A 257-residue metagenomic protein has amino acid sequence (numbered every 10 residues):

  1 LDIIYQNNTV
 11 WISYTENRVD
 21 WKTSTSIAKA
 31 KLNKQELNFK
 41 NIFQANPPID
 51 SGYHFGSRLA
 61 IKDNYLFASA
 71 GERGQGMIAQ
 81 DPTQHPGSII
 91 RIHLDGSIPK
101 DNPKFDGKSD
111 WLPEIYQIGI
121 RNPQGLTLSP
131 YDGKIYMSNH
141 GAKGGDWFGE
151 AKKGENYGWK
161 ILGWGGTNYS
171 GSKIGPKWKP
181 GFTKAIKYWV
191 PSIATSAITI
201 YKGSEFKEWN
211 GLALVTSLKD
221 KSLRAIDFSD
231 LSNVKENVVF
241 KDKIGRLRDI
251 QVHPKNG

Functional and structural regions predicted by a protein language model:
L1, P47-G56, P113-I118, G245-R246: Short glycine-/Asp-/Thr-/Trp-enriched loop segments that recur within the blades of beta-propeller repeat domains
L1-V10: Blade-loop segments of beta-propeller domains
I4, R58-A60, T127, T199 (+1 more regions): Conserved beta-strand position repeated across blades of beta-propeller domains
W11-S13, F67, Y136, L214: Structural core positions within WD40/WD-like beta-propeller blades
W21-I61: Asp-box/WD-like beta-propeller blade repeats and closely related beta-sheet repeat scaffolds
I42-P47, K104, V239-D242: Short loop/turn motifs that cap or connect beta-strands within the blades of beta-propeller-type repeat domains
F55-G71, G87-S88: Aromatic- and glycine-enriched pocket-lining scaffold segments that form the walls of small-molecule binding clefts
E72-N237, G245, K255-N256: Beta-propeller domain segments
